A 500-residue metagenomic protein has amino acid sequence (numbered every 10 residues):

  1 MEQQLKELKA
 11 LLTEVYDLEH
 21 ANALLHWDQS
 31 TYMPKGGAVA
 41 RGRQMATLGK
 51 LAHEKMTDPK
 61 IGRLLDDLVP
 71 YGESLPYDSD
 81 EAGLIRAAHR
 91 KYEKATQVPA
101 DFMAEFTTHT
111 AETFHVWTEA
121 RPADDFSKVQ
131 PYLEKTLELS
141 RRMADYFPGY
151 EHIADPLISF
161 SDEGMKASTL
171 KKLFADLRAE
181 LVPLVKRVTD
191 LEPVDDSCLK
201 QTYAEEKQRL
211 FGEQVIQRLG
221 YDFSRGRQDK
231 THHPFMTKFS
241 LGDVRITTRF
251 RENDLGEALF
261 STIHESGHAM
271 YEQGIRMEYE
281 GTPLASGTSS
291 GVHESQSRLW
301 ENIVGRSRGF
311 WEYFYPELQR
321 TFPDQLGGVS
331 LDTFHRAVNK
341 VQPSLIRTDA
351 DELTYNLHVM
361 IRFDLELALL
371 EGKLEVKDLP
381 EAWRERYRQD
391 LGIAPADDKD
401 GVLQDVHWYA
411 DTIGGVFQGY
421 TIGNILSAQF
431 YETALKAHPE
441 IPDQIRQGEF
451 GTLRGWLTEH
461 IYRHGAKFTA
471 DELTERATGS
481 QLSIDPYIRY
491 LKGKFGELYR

Functional and structural regions predicted by a protein language model:
M1-E163, K492-R500: A well-structured
Q4-K6, H20-H26, G36, A40 (+3 more regions): C-terminal, non-catalytic "cap/extension" segments appended to globular domains
L8, P148, E257-R276, E294-R298: Active-site recognition of the HExxH zinc-binding catalytic motif
A40, F102-E105, Y132-K135, L173 (+13 more regions): Secondary-structure capping and boundary motifs in well-ordered enzyme cores
F106-E257: Contiguous, non-catalytic segments that form substrate-binding/exosite surfaces or channel walls
F174, R178, E205-R209, V215 (+3 more regions): All-alpha helical catalytic cores of prenyl diphosphate-utilizing isoprenoid enzymes
S224-R225, E278-T282, R306-P316, V376-K377 (+1 more regions): Acidic/polar loop patches that form or flank catalytic/metal-binding clefts of enzymes that bind anionic ligands
S286-G327: Post-HExxH zinc-binding segment in Zn-dependent metallohydrolases
